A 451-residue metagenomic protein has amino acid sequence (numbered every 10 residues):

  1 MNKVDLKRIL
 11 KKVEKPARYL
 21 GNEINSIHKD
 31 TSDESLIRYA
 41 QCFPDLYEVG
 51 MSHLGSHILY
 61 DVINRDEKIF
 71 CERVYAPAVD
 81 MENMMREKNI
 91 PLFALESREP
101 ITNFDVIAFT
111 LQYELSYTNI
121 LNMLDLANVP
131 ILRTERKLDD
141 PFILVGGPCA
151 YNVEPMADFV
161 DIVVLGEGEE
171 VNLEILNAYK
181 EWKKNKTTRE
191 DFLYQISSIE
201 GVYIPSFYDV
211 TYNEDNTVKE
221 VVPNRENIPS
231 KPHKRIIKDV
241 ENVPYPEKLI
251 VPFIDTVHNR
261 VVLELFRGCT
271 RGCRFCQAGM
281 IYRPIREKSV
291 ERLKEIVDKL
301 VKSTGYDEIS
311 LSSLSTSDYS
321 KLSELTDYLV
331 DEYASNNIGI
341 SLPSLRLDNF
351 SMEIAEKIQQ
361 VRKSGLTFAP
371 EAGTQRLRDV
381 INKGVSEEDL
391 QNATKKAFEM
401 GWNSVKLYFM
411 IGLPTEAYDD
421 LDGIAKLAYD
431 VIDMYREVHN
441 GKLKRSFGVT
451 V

Functional and structural regions predicted by a protein language model:
M1-A17, D66: Helix-enriched interaction subdomains in cytosolic or periplasmic regions, typified by TIR/SEFIR signaling/NADase cores
L10-A40, Y47-E48, P205, T211 (+1 more regions): N-terminal [4Fe-4S]-dependent radical SAM core
Q41-C42, L46, D298-K406, I411-T450: Conserved SAM/AdoMet-binding glycine-rich loop
Q41-D45, I63, I250-Q277, V301: N-terminal pre-triad scaffold of radical SAM enzymes
I58-F70, D331-S335: Short helix-loop-beta junction
K68-D80: A short beta-strand-loop structural module common to alpha/beta enzyme folds
P77-V222: Glycine-rich beta-alpha loop elements in corrinoid/cobalamin-binding modules across cobalamin-dependent enzymes
C276-R292: Iron-sulfur (Fe-S) cluster-binding segments and ferredoxin-like electron-carrier domains, especially [2Fe-2S]
